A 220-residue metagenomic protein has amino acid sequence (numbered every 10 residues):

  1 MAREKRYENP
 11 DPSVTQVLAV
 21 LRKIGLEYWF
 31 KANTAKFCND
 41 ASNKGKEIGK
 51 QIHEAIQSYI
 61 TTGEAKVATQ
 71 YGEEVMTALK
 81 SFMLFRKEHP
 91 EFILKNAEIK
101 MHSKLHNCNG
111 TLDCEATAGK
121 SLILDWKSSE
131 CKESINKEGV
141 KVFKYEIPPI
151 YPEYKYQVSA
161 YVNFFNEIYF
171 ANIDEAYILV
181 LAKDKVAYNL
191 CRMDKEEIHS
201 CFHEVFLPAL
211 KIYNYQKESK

Functional and structural regions predicted by a protein language model:
M1-N109: Metal-dependent nuclease catalytic cores that hydrolyze phosphodiester bonds in DNA/RNA, characterized by
E98-Q216: Mg2+/Mn2+-dependent nuclease catalytic core
K220: Acidic, carboxylate-rich catalytic segments that either coordinate divalent cations
